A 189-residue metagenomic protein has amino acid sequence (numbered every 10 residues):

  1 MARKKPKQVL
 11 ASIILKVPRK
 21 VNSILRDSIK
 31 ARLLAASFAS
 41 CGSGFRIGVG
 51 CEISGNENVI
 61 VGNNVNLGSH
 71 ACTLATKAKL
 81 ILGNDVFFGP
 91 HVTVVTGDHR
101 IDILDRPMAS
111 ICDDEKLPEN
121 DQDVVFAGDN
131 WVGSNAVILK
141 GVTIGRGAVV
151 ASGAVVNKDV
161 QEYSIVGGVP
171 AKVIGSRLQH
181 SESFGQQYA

Functional and structural regions predicted by a protein language model:
M1-S37, A189: Membrane-proximal basic amphipathic "stem/tether" segments
V17-K20, S37-S40, I103-D105, D121-V124 (+1 more regions): Short, positively charged
S28-I29, K77, G133, A151: Short, conserved clusters of charged catalytic residues that mark active-site and nucleotide-handling motifs
S43, N63, N84, G128 (+2 more regions): Short acidic capping loops at alpha-helix termini that bridge into adjacent secondary structure
F45-I47: Extracellular beta-strand-rich, repetitive "passenger/adhesive" scaffolds that bind or process carbohydrates
E52-V61, N66-K140, V169, R177-L178 (+1 more regions): Flexible, glycine/small-residue-enriched loop-and-beta-strand segment within the central core of proteins
I138-I174, Q179-A189: C-terminal/domain-terminus segments
